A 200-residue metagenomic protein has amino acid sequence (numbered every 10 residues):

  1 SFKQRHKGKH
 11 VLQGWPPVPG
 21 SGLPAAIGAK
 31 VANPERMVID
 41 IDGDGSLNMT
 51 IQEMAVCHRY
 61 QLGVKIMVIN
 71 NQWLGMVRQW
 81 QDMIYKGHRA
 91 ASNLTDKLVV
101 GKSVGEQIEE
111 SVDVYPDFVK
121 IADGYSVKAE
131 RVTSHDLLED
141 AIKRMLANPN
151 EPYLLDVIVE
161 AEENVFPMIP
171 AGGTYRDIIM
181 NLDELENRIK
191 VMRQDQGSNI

Functional and structural regions predicted by a protein language model:
F2-I200: Thiamine diphosphate
